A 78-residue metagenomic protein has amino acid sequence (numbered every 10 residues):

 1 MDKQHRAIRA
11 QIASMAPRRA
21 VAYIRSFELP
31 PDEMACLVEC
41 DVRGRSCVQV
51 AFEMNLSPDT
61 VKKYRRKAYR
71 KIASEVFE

Functional and structural regions predicted by a protein language model:
I12-S26: Short, Lys/Arg-enriched N-terminal segment that forms or immediately precedes the first helix of a structured domain
S26-E33: Short helix-coil-helix linker/hinge
A35-L37: Short alpha-helical "packing" element that flanks the helix-turn-helix/winged-helix DNA-binding module
C40, R65, I72: DNA major-groove recognition helix of helix-turn-helix
Q49-M54: Short alpha-helical "recognition helix" segments of helix-turn-helix
V61-K62: Helix-turn-helix DNA-binding helix
Y69-E78: Short, Lys/Arg-enriched C-terminal cap helix and immediately downstream tail that follows
